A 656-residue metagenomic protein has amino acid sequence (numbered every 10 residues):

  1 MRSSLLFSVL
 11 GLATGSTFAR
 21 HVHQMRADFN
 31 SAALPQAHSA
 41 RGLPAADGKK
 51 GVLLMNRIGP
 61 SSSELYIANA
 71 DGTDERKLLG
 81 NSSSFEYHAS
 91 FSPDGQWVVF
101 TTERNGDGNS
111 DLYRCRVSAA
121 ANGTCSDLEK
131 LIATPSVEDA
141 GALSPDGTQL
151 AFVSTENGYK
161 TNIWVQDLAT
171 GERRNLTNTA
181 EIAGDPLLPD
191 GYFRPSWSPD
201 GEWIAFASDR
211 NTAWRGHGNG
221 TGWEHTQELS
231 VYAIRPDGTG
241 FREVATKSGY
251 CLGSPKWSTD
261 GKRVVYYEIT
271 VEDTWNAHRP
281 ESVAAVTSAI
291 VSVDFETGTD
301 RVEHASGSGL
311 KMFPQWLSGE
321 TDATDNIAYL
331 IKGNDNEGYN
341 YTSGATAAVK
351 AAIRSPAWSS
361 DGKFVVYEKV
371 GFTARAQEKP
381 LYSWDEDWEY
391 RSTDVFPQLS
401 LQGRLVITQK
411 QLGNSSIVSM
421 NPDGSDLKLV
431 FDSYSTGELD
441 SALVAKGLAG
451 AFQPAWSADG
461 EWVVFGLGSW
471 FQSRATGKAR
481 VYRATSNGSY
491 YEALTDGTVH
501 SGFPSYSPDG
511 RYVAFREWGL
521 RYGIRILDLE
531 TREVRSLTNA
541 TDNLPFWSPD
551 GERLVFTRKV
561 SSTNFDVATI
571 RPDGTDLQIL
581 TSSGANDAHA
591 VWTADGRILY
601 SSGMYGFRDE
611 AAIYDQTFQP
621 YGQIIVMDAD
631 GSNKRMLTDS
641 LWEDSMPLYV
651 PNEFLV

Functional and structural regions predicted by a protein language model:
M1-H21: Fungal secretory targeting signals
S31-A70, D74, S83-S90, T393-Q398: Beta-strand-rich domains and repeat architectures in extracellular enzymes and scaffolds, especially beta-propellers
D47-K49, P93-D94, P145-D146, P199-D200 (+9 more regions): Residue-level detector of Asp-centered blade-edge/turn motifs that repeat once per structural unit in beta-propeller
L53, V98, L150, I204 (+8 more regions): Hydrophobic beta-strand positions that form the internal "hydrophobic ladder" of WD40/Gbeta-like beta-propeller blades
R57-E64, G80-F85, T101-Y113, L131-V137 (+20 more regions): A flexible loop/linker signature enriched in serine peptidases of the S9 family
N69-T73, R116-A121, D167-G171, R235-T239 (+8 more regions): Short loop/turn segments that connect beta-strands within beta-propeller blades
H88-S90, A140-A142, R194-S196, S254-K256 (+8 more regions): Conserved beta-strand position repeated once per blade in WD40 beta-propeller domains
Q619-V656: Blade-level signature of beta-propeller repeat domains, shared across WD40, Kelch, NHL, RCC1 and BNR/Asp-box propellers
